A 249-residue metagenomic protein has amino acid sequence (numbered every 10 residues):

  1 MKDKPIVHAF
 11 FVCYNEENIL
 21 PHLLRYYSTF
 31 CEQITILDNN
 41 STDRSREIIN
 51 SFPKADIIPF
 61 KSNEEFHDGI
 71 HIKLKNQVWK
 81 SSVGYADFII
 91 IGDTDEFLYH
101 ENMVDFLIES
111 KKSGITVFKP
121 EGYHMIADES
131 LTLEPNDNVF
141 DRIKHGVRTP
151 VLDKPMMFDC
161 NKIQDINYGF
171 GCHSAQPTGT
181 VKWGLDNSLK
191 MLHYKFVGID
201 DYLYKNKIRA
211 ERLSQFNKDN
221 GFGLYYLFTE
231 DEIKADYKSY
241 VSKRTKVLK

Functional and structural regions predicted by a protein language model:
K4-V7, F11-R25, N40: Active-site beta-to-alpha loop of glycosyltransferases that engages the nucleotide-sugar donor
R25-Q33: Short, acidic, metal-binding catalytic loop of nucleotide-sugar glycosyltransferases
Q33, D56-I58, T116, K190: Conserved beta-strand segments of alpha/beta enzyme cores
D38, P59-K61, K119-E121: Residue-level recognition of beta-strand->loop/alpha-helix junctions
D38-I48, S62-E64: A conserved acidic beta->alpha catalytic loop
N50-I91: Active-site-proximal specificity loops/subdomain of glycosyltransferases
D68-N76, Y99-K249: Catalytic-site signature of metal-activated, phosphate-bearing donor transferases, centered on the GT-A/GT-A-like
T94-L98: Acidic metal-phosphate-binding loop of nucleotide-sugar-dependent transferases
